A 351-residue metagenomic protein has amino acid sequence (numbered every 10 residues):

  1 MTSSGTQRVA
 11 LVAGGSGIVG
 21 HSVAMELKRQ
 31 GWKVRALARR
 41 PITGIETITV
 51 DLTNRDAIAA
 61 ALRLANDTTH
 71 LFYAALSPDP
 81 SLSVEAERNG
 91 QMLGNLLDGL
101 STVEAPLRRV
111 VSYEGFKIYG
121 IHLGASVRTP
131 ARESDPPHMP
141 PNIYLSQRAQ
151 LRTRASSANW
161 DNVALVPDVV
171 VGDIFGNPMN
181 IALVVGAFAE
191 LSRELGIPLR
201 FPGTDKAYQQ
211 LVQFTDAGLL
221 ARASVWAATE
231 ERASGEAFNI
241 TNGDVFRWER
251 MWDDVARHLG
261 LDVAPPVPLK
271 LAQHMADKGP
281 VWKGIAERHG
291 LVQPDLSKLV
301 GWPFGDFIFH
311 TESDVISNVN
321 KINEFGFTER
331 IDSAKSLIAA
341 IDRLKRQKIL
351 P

Functional and structural regions predicted by a protein language model:
Q7-Q30: N-terminal Rossmann NAD(P)H-binding glycine-rich loop of SDR-like oxidoreductase domains
W32-P41: Conserved glycine-rich Rossmann-like NAD(P)H-binding loop of the short-chain dehydrogenase/reductase
I42-N95: NAD(P)H-binding glycine-rich loop region in Rossmannoid oxidoreductase-like domains and their noncatalytic homologs
H70-Y73, V84, Q91-I143, V163: Conserved Rossmann-fold NAD(P)-dependent oxidoreductase catalytic core, especially the SDR/UDP-sugar
P136-D168, D173: Active-site Tyr-X1-5-Lys
A158, V170-F188, G218, W226-F238 (+1 more regions): Glycine/proline-rich active-site loop of Rossmann-fold NAD(P)-dependent oxidoreductases
A187-T215: A conserved pocket-lining segment of Rossmann-fold NAD(P)-dependent short-chain dehydrogenase/reductase
L220-G305, N318-N320, E324, I341-K348: Mid/C-terminal beta-alpha module of Rossmann-like enzyme folds, strongest in SDR-family dehydrogenases/epimerases
